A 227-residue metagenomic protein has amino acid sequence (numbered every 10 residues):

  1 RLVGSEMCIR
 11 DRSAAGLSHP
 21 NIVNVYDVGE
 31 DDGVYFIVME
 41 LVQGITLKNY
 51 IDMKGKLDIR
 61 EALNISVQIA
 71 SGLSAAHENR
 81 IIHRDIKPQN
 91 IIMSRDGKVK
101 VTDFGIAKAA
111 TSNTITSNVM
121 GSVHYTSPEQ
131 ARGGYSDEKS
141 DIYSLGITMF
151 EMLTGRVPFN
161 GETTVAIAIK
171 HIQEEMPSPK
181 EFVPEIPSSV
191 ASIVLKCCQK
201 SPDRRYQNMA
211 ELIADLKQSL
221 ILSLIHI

Functional and structural regions predicted by a protein language model:
L2-I9, I227: Short, small-residue-biased leader/transition segments that mark boundaries at the very start of proteins
S18-N21, V34, V119, I172: Flexible N-lobe loop architecture of eukaryotic-like protein kinase catalytic domains
V28: Activation-segment/catalytic-loop signature of the eukaryotic protein kinase fold
D32-T46, Y50: Conserved short submotifs of the Hanks-type protein kinase catalytic core that shape the nucleotide-binding pocket
I65-S66: Activation segment signature within eukaryotic-like protein kinase domains
I69-I81: Protein kinase catalytic-loop region centered on the HRD/HxD motif
H124-S223: C-terminal lobe helix-coil module of Hanks-type protein kinase domains
